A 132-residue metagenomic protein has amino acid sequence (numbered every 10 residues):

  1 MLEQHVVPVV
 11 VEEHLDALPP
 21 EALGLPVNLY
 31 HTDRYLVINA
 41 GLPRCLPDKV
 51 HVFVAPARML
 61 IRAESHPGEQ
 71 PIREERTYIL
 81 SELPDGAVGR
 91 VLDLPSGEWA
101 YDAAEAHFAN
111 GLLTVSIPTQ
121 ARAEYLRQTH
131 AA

Functional and structural regions predicted by a protein language model:
M1-A132: Alpha-crystallin/small heat shock protein
